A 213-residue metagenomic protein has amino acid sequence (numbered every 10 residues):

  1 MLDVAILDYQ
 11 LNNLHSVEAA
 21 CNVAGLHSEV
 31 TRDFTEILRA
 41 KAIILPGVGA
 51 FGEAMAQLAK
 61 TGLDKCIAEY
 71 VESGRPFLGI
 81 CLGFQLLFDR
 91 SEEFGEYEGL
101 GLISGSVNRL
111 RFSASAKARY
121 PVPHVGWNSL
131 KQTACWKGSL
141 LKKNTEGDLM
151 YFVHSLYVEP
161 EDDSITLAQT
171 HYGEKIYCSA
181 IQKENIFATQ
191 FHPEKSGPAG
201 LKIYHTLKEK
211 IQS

Functional and structural regions predicted by a protein language model:
M1-A5: Extreme N-terminal starter segment of soluble prokaryotic enzymes
H27, A42, P76-L78: Structural signature of beta-strand start/N-cap positions in the alpha/beta core of ABC transporter nucleotide-binding
S28-R39: Short acidic low-complexity segments
I44-P46, A188: Structural motif
G49-W127: Cysteine-nucleophile active-site neighborhood
E92-H171: Pocket-forming structural segment of enzyme catalytic cores
K175-Q182: Short, surface-exposed beta-strand/loop micro-motifs that present aromatic residues
N185, T189-S213: Acyltransferase
